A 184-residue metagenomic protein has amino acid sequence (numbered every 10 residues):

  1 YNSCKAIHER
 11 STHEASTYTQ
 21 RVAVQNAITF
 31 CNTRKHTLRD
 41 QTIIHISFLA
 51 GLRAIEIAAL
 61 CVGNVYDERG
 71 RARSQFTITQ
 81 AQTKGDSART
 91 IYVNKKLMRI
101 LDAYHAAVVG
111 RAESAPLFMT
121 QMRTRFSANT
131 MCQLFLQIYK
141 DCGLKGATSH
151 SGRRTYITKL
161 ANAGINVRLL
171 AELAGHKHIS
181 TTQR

Functional and structural regions predicted by a protein language model:
Y1-R184: Conserved catalytic core of the tyrosine transesterase superfamily
